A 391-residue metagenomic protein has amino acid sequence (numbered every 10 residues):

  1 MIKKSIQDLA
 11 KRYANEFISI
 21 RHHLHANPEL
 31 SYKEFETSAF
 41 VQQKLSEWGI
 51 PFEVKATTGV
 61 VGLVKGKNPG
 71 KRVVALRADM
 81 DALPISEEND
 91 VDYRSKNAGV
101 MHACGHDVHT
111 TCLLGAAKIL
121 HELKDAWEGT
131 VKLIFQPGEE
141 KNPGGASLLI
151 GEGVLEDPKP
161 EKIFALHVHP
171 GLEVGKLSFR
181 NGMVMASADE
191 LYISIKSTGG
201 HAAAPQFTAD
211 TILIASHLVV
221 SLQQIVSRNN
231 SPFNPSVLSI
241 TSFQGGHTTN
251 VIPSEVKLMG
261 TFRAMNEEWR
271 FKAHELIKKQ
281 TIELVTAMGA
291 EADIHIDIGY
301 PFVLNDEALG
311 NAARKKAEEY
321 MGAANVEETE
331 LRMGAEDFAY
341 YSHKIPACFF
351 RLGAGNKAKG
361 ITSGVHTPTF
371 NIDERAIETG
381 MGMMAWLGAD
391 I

Functional and structural regions predicted by a protein language model:
I2-H102, T111-L114, K118-E128: Acidic/His- and Gly-rich active-site-bordering loop/insert found across diverse amide/peptide-bond hydrolases
H23-N27, H102, H106-H109, H167 (+2 more regions): Histidine-centered active-site/metal-ligand motif
L24, G62, L76, H106 (+8 more regions): Divalent metal-coordination and catalytic microenvironments
N27-Y32, A82-P84, K141, G246-T249 (+1 more regions): Short, small-residue-enriched loops and turns at beta-alpha junctions that line or gate enzyme active sites
R77, S86, L191, F349-A354: Non-cysteine beta-strand/loop elements that form the S-adenosyl-L-methionine
L83-I85, N89-M101, V108, L123-F243 (+2 more regions): Histidine/acidic-residue-rich, glycine-tolerant segments that coordinate divalent metal ions
S216-I391: Metal-dependent amide/peptide-bond hydrolase catalytic core, centered on the "pita-bread" metallohydrolase fold
